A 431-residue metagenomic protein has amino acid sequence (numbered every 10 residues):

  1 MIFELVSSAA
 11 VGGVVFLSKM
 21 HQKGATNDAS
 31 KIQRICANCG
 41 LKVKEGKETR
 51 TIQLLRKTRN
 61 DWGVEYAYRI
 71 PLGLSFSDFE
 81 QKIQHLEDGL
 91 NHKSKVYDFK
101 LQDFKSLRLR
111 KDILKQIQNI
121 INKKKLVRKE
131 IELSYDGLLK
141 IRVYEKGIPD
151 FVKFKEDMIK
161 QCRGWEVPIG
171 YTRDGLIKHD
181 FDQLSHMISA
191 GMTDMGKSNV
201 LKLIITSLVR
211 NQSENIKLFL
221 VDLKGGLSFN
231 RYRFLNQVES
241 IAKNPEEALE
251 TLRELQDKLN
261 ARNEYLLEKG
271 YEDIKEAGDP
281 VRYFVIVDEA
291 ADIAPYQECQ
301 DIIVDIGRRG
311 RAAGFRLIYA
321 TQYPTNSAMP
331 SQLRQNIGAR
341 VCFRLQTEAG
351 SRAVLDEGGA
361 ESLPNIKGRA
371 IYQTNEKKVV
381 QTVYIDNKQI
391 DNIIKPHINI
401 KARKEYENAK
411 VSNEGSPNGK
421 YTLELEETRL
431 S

Functional and structural regions predicted by a protein language model:
M1-G24, W62-E65, P71, G147-L267 (+8 more regions): P-loop NTPase catalytic phosphate-binding loop
Q22-K160: N-terminal "pre-motor" subdomain/linker immediately upstream of P-loop NTPase catalytic cores
I52-R56, G175-I177, I274: Short beta-strand/turn micro-motifs at beta-sheet edges
K95-D98, R262-Y271: Active-site phosphate-binding and catalytic loops of NTP-dependent enzymes
K129-E130, I274-K275, G359-L363, A370-I371: Short proline/glycine-enriched turn/loop segments at secondary-structure junctions
E130-L133, G170-Y171, K178-F181, K275-A277: Replace "in large, NTP-powered and nucleic-acid-processing enzymes" with "in large, NTP-powered factors and other
K140-R142, I286, I371: Soluble periplasmic/extracytoplasmic beta-strand elements of cell-envelope proteins
E268-F284: Mid-core helix/loop region of P-loop NTP-binding domains shared across ATPases and GTPases
